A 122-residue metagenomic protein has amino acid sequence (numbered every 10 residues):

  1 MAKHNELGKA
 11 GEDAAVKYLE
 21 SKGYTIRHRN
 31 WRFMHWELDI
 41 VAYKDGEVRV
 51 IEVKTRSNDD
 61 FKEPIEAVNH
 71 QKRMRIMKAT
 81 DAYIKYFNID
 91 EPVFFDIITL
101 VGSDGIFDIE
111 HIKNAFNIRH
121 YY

Functional and structural regions predicted by a protein language model:
M1-R29: Acidic-basic catalytic patches of nuclease active cores, encompassing PD-(D/E)XK and other metal-cofactor nuclease
E12, E37-D39, E52, K72 (+1 more regions): Acidic active-site catalytic centers that drive phospho-/nucleotidyl reactions and related ester hydrolyses
L19, L38-F61, V68, I76: Conserved catalytic cores of phosphodiester-cleaving nucleases, focusing on short active-site segments
W31-F33, T55, T99: Short, glycine/acidic-enriched loop or turn micro-motifs at the edges of active sites
F33-W36, G105: Short acidic/glycine-enriched loop/turn segments that link adjacent beta-strands
F61-P92: Mid-chain, well-packed structural core segment of small domains
Y86-Y122: Domain-level recognition of nuclease-like catalytic cores that cleave nucleotide substrates
